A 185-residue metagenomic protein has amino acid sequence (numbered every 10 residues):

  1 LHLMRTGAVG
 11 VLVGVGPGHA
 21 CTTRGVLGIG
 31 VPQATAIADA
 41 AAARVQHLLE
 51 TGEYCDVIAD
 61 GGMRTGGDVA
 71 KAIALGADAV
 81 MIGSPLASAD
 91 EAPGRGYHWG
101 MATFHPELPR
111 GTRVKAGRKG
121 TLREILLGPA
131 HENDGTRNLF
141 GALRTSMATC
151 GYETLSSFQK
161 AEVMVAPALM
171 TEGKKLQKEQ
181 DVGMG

Functional and structural regions predicted by a protein language model:
L1-V9: Short amphipathic alpha-helices and their capping/turn segments at secondary-structure boundaries
T6, G28-A59, R64-G185: Alpha/beta catalytic cores of nucleotide-metabolism and tRNA/nucleoside-modifying enzymes
V9-P17, I82-G83: Non-cysteine beta-strand/loop elements that form the S-adenosyl-L-methionine
V11-V15, V26, V57-I58: Hydrophobic aliphatic residue packing
G16-A34: Glycine-rich tight-turn/loop motif centered on a GG-T
